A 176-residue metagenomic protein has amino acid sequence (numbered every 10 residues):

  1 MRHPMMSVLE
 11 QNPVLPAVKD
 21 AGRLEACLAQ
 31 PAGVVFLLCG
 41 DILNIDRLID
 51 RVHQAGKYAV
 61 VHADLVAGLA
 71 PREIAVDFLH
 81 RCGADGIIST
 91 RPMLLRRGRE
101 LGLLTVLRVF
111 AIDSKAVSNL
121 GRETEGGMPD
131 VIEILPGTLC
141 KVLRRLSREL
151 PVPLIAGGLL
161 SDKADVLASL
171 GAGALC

Functional and structural regions predicted by a protein language model:
M1-A63, A67-L69, H80-G83: Conserved N-terminal beta1-alpha1 strand-loop-helix module at the mouth
H3-S7, I49-G56, H80, L95-G102 (+2 more regions): Surface-exposed amphipathic alpha-helices with a cationic face
P13-A17, V35-L37, A59-A63, I87-S89 (+4 more regions): Hydrophobic faces of well-ordered beta-strands that scaffold small-molecule active sites in alpha/beta enzyme cores
L24-C27, A70-L79, S118-G126, K141-A156 (+1 more regions): Catalytic cores of alpha/beta
A32, A84, M128-P129, A172-L175: A structural motif
C39-L43, D64-V66, V109-K115, G137-T138 (+1 more regions): Short, acidic/turn-prone active-site loops that include or flank metal/cofactor- and phosphate-binding residues
P71-A75, L79-R97: Ordered, amphipathic secondary-structure segments that act as subunit-interaction surfaces in large macromolecular
P92-T124: Histidine/lysine/aspartate-rich catalytic loop segments that bind and position anionic ligands
